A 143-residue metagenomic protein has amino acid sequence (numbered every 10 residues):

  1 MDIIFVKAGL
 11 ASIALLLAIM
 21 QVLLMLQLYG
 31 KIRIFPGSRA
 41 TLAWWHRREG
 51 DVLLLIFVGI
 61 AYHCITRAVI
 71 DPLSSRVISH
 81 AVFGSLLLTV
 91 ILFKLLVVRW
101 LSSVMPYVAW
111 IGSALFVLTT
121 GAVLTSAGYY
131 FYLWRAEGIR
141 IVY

Functional and structural regions predicted by a protein language model:
M1-Y143: Membrane-embedded alpha-helical bundles that constitute the cytochrome b-like, heme-associated redox core of multi-pass
